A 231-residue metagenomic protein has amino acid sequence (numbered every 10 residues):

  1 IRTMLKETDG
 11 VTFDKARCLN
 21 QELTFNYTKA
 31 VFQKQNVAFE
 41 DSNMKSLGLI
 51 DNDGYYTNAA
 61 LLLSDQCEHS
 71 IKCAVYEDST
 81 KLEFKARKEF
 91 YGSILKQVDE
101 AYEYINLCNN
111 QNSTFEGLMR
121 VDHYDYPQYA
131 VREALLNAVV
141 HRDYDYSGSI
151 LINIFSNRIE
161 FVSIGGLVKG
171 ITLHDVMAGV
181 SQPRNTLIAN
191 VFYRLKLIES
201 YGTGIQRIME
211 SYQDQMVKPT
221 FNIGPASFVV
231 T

Functional and structural regions predicted by a protein language model:
I1-S147, I154-N157, G165-P183, G204 (+1 more regions): Active-site helix-to-loop segments that bind/position phosphate- or nucleotide-bearing substrates and donors across
N153-F155, I223-G224: A structural signal for short secondary-structure junctions
F161: Pre-DFG segment of protein kinase catalytic domains
S181-S211: Glycine-rich phosphate-binding loop
M216-N222: Glycine-rich ATP-binding loops of the HATPase_c
A226-T231: Conserved alpha/beta core segments of nucleic-acid transaction machinery
